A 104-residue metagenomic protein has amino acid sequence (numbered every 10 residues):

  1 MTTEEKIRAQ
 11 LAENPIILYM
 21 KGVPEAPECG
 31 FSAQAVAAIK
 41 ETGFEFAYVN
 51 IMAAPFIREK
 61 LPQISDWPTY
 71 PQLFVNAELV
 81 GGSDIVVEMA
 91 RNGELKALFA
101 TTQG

Functional and structural regions predicted by a protein language model:
M1-R8: Flexible, polar/low-complexity N-terminal or interdomain linker segments that lie immediately upstream of folded
R8-E45: Local sequence-structure signature of Cys/Sec-based thiol-disulfide redox active-site neighborhoods
F44-E59: Thiol-based oxidoreductase modules, predominantly thioredoxin-like and allied folds used for disulfide exchange
Q63-T69: Thiol/disulfide oxidoreductase modules built on the thioredoxin-like
V75-Q103: Non-catalytic, surface beta->alpha helical segment in thiol-disulfide oxidoreductase systems
